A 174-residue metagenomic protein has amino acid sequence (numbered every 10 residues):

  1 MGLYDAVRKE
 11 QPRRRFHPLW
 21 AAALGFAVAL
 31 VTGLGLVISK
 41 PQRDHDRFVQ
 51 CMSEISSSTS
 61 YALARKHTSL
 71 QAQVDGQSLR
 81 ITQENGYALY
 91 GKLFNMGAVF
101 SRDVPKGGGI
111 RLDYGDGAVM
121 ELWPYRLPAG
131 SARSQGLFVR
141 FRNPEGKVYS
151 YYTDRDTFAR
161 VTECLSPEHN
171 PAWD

Functional and structural regions predicted by a protein language model:
G2-D174: Function-determining sites in protein domains
